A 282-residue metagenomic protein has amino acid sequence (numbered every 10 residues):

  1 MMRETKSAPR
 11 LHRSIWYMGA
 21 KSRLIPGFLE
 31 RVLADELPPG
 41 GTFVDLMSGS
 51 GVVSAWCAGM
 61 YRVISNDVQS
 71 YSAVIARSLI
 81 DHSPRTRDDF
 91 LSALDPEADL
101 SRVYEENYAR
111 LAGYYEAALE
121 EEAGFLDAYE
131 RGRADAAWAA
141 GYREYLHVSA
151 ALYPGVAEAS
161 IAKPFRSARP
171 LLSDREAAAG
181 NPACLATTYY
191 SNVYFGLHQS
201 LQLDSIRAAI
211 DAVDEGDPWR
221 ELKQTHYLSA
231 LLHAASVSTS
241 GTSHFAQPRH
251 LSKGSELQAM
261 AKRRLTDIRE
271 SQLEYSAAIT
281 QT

Functional and structural regions predicted by a protein language model:
M1-T42, V52-M60, I75, H82: S-adenosyl-L-methionine
D45: Class I SAM-dependent methyltransferase core
G49: Conserved glycine(s) of the Walker
R62-N66, S70-Q281: Class I S-adenosyl-L-methionine-dependent methyltransferase module
